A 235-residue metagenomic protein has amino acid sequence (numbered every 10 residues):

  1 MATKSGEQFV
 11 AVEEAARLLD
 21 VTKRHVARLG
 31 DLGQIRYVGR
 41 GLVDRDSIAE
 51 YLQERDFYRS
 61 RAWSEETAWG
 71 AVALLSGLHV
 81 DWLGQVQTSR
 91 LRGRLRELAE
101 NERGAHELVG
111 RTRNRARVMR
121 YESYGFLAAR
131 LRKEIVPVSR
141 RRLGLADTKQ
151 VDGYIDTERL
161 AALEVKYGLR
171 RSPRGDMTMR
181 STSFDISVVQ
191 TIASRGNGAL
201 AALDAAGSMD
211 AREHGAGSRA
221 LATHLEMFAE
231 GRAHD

Functional and structural regions predicted by a protein language model:
M1-L29: Polyanion-binding surface elements
V10, L42-V43, G153: Generic recognition of long tandem-repeat/solenoid scaffolds
L32-Y58: Short helix-start
Y51, L74, R94-L98, A205 (+1 more regions): Residues that form generic nucleotide/phosphate-binding pockets
D56-I135, R140-R142: Helix-turn-helix/homeodomain-like alpha-helical modules used for DNA recognition and transcription-factor dimerization
G125-Y154, R159-R170: Glycine/acidic-rich beta-strand-loop module
D156-D235: C-terminal regulatory/effector modules of DNA-binding transcriptional regulators
